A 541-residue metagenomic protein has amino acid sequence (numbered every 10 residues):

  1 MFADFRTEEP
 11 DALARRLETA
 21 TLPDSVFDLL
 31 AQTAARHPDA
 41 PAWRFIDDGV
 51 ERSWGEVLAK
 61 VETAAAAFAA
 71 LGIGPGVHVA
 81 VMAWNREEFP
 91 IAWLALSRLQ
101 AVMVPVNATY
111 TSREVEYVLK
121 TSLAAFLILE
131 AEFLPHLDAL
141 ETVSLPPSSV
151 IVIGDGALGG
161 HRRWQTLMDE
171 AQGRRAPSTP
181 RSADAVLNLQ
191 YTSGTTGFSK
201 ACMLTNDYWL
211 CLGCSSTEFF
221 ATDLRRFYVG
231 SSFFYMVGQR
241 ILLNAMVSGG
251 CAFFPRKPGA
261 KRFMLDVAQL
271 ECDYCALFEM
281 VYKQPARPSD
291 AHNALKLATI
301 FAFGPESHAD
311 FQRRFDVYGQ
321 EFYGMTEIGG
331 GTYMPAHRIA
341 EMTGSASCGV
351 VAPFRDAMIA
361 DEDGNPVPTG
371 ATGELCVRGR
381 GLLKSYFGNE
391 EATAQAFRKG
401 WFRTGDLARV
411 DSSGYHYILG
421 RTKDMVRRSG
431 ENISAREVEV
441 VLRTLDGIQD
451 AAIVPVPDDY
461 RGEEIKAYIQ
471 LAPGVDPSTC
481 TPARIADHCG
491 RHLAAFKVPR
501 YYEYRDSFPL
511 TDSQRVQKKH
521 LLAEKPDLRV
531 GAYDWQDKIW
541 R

Functional and structural regions predicted by a protein language model:
T7-E8, L134-A183: ANL superfamily adenylate-forming
P38-P41, D169-Y191, F198, F220-R226 (+1 more regions): Conserved pre-ATP/AMP-binding loop-to-beta segment of ANL
A42-R86, P90-L94, T111-E116, Q165-T166 (+1 more regions): Conserved AMP-binding/adenylate-forming core of the ANL superfamily
L58-A66, A183, N188, C202-D223 (+2 more regions): Conserved structural elements of the adenylate-forming
Y110-E116, L127-L129, V267, C275 (+7 more regions): AMP-binding/adenylate-forming catalytic core of the ANL superfamily
I153, L493-R515, W535-R541: AMP-binding/adenylate-forming catalytic domain of the ANL superfamily
L210-R226, F234-D273, Q284-P285: Conserved AMP-binding/adenylation subdomain of ANL enzymes
V247, Q269-A276, Y282-M342, D356 (+1 more regions): Gly/Ser/Thr-rich phosphate-binding loop
